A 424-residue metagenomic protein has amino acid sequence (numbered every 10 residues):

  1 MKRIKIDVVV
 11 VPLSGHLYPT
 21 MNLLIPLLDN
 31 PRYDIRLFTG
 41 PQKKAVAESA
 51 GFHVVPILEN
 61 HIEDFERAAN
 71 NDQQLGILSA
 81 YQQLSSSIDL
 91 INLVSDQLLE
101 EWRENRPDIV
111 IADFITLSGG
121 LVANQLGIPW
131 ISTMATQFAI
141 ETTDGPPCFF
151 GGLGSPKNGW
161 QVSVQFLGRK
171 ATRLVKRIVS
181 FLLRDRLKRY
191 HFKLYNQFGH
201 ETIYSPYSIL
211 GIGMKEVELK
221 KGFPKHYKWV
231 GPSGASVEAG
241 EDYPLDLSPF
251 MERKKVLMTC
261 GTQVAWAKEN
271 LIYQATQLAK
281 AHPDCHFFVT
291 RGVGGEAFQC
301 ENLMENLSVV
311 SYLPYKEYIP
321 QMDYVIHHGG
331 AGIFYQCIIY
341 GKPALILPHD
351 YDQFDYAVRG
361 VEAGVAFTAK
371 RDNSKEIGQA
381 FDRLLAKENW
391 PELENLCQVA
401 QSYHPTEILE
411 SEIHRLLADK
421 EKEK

Functional and structural regions predicted by a protein language model:
M1-P56: N-terminal subdomain of nucleotide-sugar transferases
L24, V110-A112, Y312-V358: A donor-sugar binding/catalytic signature common to diverse glycosyltransferases and related nucleotide-sugar
L37-Y81: Conserved nucleotide-sugar phosphate-binding/catalytic loop shared by glycosyltransferases and other
I88-S163, E216: Conserved nucleotide-sugar donor-interacting segment of glycosyltransferase catalytic cores, predominantly GT-B
I131-L219: Active-site-proximal region of nucleotide-activated glycan assembly enzymes, centered on histidine/acidic-rich loops
G213-Y324: Donor-nucleotide binding loops and adjacent catalytic segments primarily of GT-B fold Leloir glycosyltransferases
Y351-A380: Change "using UDP/GDP/dTDP sugars" to "using nucleotide sugars
Q379-K424: C-terminal amphipathic helix plus adjacent low-complexity, charged tail appended to glycosyltransferase catalytic
